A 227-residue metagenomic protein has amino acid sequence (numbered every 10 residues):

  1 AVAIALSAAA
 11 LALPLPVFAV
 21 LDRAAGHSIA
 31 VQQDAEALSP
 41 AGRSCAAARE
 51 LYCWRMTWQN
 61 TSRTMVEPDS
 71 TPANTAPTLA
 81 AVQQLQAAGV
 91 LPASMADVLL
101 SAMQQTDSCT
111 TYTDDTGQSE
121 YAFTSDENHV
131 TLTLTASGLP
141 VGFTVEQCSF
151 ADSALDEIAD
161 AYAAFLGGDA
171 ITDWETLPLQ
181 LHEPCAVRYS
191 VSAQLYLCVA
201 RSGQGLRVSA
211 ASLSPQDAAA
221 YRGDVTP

Functional and structural regions predicted by a protein language model:
A1-F18: Hydrophobic membrane-insertion alpha-helices, especially the h-region of bacterial N-terminal signal peptides
A19-V90: N-terminal, intrinsically disordered, polar/charged segments of Gram-positive cell-envelope systems that serve as
A76-S94, L155-A170: Amphipathic alpha-helical segments
G89-V90, Q194, R222-G223: Short, flexible coil/linker elements and helix-boundary hinge sites characteristic of intrinsically disordered
A93-T133, P178-G205, S209-S212: Exposed beta-strand-loop-beta-strand "reactive/processing" segments of non-cytosolic proteins
E120-P178: Long, charged/polar, surface-exposed segments that mediate recognition or autoinhibition
V225-P227: Short, solvent-exposed mixed-charge patches
